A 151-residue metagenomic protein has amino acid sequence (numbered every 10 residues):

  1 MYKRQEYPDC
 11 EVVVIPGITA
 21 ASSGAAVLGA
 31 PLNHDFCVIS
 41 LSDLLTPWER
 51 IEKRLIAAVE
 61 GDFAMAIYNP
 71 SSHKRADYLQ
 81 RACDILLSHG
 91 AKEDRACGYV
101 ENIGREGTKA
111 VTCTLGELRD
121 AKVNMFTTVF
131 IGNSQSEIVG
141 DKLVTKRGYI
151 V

Functional and structural regions predicted by a protein language model:
M1-Y2, V129: Generic detector of short, aliphatic-rich beta-strand segments that form the cores of beta-sheets in diverse domain
K3-G61: Class I SAM-dependent methyltransferase SAM-binding "motif I" and its flanking Rossmann-like core
E60-V151: A contiguous loop/helix-start segment that scaffolds small-molecule binding in enzyme catalytic cores
